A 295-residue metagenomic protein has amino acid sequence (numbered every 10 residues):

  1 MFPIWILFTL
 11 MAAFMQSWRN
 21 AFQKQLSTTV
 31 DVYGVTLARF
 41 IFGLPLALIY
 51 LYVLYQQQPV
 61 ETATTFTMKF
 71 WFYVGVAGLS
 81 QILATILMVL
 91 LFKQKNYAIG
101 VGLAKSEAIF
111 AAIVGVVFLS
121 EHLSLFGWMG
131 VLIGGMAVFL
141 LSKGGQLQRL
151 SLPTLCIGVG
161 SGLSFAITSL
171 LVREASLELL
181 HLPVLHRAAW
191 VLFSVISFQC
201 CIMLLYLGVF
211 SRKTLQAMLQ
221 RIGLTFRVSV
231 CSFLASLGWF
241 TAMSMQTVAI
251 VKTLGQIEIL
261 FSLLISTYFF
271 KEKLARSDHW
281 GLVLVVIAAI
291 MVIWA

Functional and structural regions predicted by a protein language model:
M1-W18, F22-G75, L83-Q94, G144-V159 (+5 more regions): Membrane-interface interhelical linkers
M11, A38, L103-S106, F126-M129 (+3 more regions): Hydrophobic core positions of alpha-helical segments in small-molecule transporters and transporter systems
S17, L48, G78-I86, A108-I113 (+6 more regions): Hydrophobic/small/kink-forming positions within alpha-helical transmembrane segments of polytopic membrane proteins
K24, V89, G115-V116, R173 (+2 more regions): Small-residue-mediated transmembrane helix hinge/kink sites in multi-pass secondary transporters
V35-T36, G100, V191, V251: Juxtamembrane helix-start motifs in multi-pass secondary transporters
I41-L46, L103-V117, L132, F198 (+4 more regions): Alpha-helical transmembrane segments of compact multi-pass small-molecule transporters, enriched in specific families
A47, I113-V116, L125-K143, S277-W294: Hydrophobic transmembrane alpha-helices of multi-pass small-molecule transport proteins
M88-M129: Membrane-interface helix-loop-helix junctions at boundaries between adjacent transmembrane segments
